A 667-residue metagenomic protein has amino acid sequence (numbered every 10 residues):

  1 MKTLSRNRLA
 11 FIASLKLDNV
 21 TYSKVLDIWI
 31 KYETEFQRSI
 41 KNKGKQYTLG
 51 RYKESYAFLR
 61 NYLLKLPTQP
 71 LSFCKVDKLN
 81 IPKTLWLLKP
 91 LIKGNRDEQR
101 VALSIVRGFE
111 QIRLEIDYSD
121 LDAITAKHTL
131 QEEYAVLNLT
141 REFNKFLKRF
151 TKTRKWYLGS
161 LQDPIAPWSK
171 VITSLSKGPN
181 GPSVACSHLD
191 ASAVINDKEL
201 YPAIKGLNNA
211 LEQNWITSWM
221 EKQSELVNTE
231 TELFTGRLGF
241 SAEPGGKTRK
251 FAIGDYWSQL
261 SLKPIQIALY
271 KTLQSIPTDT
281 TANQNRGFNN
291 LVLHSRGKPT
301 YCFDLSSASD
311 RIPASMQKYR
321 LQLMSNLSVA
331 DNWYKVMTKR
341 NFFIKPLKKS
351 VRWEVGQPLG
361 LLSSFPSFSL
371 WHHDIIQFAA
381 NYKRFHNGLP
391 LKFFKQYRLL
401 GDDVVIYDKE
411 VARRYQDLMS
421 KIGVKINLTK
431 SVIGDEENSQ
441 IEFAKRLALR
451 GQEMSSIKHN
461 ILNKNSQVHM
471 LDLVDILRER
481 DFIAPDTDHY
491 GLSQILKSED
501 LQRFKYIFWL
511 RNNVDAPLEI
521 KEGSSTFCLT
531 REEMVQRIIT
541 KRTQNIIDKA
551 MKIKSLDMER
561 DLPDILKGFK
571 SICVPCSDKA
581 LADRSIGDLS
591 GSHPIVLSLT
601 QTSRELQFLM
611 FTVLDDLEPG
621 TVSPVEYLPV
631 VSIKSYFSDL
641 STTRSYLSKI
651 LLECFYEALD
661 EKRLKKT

Functional and structural regions predicted by a protein language model:
M1-T248, D481-T667: C-terminal, non-catalytic extensions of nucleic-acid polymerases
L85-L87, L91, A102-Q111, W257-L273 (+2 more regions): Short, Φ-rich (hydrophobic/aromatic) sequence segments
W156-G159, T217-E221, T272-T281, V329-D331: Short secondary-structure capping/junction motifs at helix and strand boundaries
L233-R237, R286-G287, R384-F393: Short amphipathic beta-strand starts and helix->beta connectors
G246-F303, S307, W371, Q377 (+1 more regions): Active-site-proximal segment of RNA-dependent polymerases
S295-L400, V405-K425, T429-A448, S456 (+4 more regions): Conserved polymerase palm-domain catalytic core
N465-L477: Short, cationic low-complexity segments
